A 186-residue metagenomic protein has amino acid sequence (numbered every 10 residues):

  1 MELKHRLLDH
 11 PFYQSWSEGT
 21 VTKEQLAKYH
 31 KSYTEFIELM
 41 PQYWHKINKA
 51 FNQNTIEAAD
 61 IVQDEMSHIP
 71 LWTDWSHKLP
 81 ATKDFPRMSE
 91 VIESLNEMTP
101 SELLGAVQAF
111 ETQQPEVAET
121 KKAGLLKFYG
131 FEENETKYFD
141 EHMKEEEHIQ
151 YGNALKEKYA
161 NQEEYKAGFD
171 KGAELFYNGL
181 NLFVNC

Functional and structural regions predicted by a protein language model:
M1-C186: Non-heme di-metal
